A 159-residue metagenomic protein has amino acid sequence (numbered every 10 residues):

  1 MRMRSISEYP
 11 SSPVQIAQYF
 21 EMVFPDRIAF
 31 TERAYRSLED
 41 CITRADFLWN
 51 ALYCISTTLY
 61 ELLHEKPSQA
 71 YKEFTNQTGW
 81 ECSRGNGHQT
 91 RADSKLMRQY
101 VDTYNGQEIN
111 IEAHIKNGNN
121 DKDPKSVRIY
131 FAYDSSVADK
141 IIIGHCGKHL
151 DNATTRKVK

Functional and structural regions predicted by a protein language model:
M1-V127, D134-K159: Basic, Lys/Arg-enriched alpha-helical interface segments
